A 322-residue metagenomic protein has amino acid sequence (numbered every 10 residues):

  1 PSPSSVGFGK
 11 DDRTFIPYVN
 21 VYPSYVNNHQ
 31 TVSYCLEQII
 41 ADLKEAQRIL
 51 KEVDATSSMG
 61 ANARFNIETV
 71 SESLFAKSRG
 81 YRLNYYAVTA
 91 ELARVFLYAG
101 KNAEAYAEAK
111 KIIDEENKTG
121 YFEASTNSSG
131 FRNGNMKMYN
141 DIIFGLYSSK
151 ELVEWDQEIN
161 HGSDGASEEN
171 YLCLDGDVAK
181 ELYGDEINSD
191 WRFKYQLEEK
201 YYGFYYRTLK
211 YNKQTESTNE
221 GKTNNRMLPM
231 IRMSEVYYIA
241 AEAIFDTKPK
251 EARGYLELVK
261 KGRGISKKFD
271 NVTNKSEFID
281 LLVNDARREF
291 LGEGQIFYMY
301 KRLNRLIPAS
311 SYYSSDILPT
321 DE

Functional and structural regions predicted by a protein language model:
P1-H161, Y183-E322: Acidic/polar-rich alpha-helix caps and helix-coil junctions
D164-L182, R192: Short, cationic low-complexity segments
